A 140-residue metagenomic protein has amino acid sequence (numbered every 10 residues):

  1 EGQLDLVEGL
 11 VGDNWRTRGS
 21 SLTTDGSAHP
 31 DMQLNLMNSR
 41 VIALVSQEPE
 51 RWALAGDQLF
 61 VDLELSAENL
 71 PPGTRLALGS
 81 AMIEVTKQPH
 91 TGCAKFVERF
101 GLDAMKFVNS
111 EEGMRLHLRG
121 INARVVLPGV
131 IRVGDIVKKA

Functional and structural regions predicted by a protein language model:
E1-L78, M82, K87-P89, V130 (+1 more regions): Electropositive, beta-rich accessory/interaction domains or terminal extensions that provide binding surfaces
R16, F96-V97, D135: Short, charged, solvent-exposed linker or helix-capping segments at domain edges/interfaces that act as flexible hinges
P30, L102-M105, D135: Short secondary-structure transition/capping segments
V61-V125: Glycine-rich active-site loops that engage anionic ligands at enzyme catalytic sites
G120-A140: Well-ordered alpha/beta subsegment
